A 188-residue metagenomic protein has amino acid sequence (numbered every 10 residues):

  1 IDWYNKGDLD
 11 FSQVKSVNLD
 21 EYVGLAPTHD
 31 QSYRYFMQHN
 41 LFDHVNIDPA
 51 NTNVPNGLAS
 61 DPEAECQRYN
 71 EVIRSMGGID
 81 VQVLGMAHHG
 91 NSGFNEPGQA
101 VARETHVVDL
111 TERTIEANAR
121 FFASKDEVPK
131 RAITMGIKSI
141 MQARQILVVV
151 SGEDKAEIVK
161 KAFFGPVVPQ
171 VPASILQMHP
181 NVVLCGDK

Functional and structural regions predicted by a protein language model:
I1-K6: Glycine-rich N-terminal segment of FAD-binding domains in flavoprotein oxidoreductases, spanning the beta-loop-helix
L9-V81: Ligand-binding beta-strand-loop-alpha-helix segment within the catalytic cores of soluble metabolic enzymes
N18, P55-N56, V83-M86, V148-S151 (+1 more regions): Short beta-strand segments
Y22, H88-N91, E153-D154: Short glycine-rich anion-binding loops that position phosphate/pyrophosphate groups of nucleotides and phosphorylated
A64-C66, G93-G98, E104, I158-A162: A short secondary-structure junction signal
E71-P97: A glycine-rich beta-strand to alpha-helix segment that forms a phosphate/ribose-binding loop at ligand/cofactor sites
G93-I137: Class I SAM-dependent methyltransferase SAM-binding "motif I" and its flanking Rossmann-like core
K138, Q142-K188: ATP/nucleoside-binding phosphotransfer catalytic cores, i.e., glycine-rich phosphate-binding loops
